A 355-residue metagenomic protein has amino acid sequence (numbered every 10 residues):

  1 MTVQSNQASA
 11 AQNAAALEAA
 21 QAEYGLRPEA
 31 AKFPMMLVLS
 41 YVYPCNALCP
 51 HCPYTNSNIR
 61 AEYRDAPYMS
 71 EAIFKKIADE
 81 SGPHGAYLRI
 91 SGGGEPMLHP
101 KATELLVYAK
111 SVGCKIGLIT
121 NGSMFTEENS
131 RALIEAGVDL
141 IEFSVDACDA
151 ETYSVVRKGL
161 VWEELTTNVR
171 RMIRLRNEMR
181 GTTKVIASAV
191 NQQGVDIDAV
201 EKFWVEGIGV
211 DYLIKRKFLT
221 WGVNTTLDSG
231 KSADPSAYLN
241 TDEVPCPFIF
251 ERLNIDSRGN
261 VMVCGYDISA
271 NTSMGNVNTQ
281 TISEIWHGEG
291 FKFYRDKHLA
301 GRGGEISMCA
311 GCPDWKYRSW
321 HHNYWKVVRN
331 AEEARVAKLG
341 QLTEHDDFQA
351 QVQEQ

Functional and structural regions predicted by a protein language model:
T2-L140, E151, V155-T167, S319-Q355: Conserved alpha-helical substructure of the radical SAM core
T2-V3, R174-V185, E206-V244, N260-W320: C-terminal accessory region of radical SAM enzymes
A30-K32, E243-P247: Short loop/turn motifs at secondary-structure junctions and domain boundaries
V38, V42-C45, E62, L239 (+3 more regions): Residue-level signal for mature regions of secreted extracellular proteins and peptides
S40, P83-S91, S111-G117, E135-V145 (+5 more regions): Conserved C-terminal portion of the radical SAM core fold that forms the substrate/S-adenosylmethionine-binding
Y43-N46, S57-I59, P96, S123-M124 (+9 more regions): Short, solvent-exposed loop/turn segments at secondary-structure junctions
P44, L48, P245, M308: The −1 position to Zn-ligating cysteines in a subset of zinc-ribbon hairpins
H51, F248, G311: Short, cysteine/histidine-rich loop/knuckle motifs that typically chelate Zn2+
